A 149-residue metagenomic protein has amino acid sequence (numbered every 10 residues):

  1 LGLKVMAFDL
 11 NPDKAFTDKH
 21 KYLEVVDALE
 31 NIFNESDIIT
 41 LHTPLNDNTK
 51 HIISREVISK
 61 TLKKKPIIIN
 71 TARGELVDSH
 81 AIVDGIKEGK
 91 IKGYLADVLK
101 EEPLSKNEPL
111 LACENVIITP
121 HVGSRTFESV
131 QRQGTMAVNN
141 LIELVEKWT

Functional and structural regions predicted by a protein language model:
L1-K64: Rossmann-like dinucleotide/phosphate-binding beta-alpha-beta segment
K64-P66, T71-T149: Rossmann-like dinucleotide-binding domain for NAD(H)/NADP(H)
